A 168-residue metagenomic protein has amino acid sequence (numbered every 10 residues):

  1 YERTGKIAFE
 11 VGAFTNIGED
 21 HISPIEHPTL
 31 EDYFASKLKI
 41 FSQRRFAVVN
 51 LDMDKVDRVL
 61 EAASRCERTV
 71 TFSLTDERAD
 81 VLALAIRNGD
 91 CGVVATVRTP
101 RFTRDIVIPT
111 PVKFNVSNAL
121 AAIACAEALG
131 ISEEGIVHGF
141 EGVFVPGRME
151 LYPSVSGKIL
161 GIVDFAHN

Functional and structural regions predicted by a protein language model:
E2-G161: Acidic, Mg2+-coordinating active-site environments of NTP-dependent enzymes
G161-N168: Short, glycine-rich nucleotide/cofactor-binding loops
